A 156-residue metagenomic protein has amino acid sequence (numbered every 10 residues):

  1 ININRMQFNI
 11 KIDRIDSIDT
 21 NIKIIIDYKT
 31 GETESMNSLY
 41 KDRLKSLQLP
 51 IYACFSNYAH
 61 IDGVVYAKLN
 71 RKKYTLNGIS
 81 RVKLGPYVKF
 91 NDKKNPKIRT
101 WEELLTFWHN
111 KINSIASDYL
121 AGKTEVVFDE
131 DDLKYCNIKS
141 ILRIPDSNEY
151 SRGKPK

Functional and structural regions predicted by a protein language model:
I1-K156: RecB-family 4Fe-4S metal-dependent nuclease core
